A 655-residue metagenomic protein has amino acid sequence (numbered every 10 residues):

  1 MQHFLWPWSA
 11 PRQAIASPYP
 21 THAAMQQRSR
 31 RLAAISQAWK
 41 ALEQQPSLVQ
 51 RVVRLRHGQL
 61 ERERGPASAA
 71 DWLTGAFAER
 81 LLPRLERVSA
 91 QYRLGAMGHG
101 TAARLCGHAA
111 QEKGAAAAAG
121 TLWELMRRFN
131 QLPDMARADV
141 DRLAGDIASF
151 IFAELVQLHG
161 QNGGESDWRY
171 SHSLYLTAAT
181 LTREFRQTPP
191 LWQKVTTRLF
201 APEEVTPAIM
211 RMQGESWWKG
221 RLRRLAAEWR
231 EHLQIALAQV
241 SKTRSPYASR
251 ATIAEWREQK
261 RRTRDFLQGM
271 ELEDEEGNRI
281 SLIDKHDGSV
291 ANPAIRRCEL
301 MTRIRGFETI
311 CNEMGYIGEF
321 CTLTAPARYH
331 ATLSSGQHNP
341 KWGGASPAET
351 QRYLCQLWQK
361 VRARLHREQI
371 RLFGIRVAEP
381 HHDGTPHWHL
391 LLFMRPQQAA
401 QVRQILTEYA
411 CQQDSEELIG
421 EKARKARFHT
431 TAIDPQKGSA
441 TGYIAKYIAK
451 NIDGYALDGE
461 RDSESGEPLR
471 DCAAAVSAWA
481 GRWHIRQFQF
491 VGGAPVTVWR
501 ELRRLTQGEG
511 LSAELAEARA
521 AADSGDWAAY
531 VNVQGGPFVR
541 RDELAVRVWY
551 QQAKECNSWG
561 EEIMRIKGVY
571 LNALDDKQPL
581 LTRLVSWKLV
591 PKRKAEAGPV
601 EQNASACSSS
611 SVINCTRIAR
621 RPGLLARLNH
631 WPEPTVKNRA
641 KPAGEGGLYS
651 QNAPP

Functional and structural regions predicted by a protein language model:
M1-G384, P396-P655: Right-hand nucleic-acid polymerase module
L391-R395: Short hydrophobic/aromatic beta-strand micro-patches that form the beta-sheet surface supporting nucleotide- or nucleic
